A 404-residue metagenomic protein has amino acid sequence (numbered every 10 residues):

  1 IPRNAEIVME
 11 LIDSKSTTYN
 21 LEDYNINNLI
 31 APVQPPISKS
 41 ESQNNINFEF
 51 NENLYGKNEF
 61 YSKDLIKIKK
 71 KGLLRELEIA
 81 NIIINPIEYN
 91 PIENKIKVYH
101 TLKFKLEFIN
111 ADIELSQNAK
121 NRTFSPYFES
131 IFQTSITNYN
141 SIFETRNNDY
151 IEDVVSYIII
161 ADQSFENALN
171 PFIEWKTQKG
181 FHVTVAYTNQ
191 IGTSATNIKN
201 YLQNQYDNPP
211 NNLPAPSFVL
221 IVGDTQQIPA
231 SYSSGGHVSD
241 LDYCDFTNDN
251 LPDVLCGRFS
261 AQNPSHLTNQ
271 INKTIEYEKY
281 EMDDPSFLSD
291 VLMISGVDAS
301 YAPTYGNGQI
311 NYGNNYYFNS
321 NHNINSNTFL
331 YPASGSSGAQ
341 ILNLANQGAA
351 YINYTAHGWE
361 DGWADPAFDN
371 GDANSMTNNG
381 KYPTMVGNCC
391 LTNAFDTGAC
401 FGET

Functional and structural regions predicted by a protein language model:
I1-T188, N197-F218: Extracellular pro-sequences of secreted precursors
R75, Y150-D153, P210-A215, N248 (+3 more regions): Extracellular/periplasmic catalytic domains that process cell-envelope and extracellular macromolecules
N85-I87, I160-S164, A186-I191, I221-T225 (+5 more regions): Active-site-proximal beta-strand/loop segments in catalytic clefts of secreted hydrolases
Y157-V185, P252-Q340: A domain-level signal for caspase-like cysteine endopeptidase catalytic cores and their zymogen-processing architecture
N167-L169, G192-T196, Q227-S233, S300-N307 (+3 more regions): Extracytoplasmic/secreted cell-surface and envelope-processing proteins
F181-P216, N315-Y351: Functional beta-strand-loop-alpha-helix junction segments that form "active/interaction loops" within catalytic
Y201-D242: Hydrophobic or amphipathic alpha-helical targeting/insertion segments
D242-Y277, T355-T404: Catalytic cores of nucleophile-dependent amide-cleaving enzymes
